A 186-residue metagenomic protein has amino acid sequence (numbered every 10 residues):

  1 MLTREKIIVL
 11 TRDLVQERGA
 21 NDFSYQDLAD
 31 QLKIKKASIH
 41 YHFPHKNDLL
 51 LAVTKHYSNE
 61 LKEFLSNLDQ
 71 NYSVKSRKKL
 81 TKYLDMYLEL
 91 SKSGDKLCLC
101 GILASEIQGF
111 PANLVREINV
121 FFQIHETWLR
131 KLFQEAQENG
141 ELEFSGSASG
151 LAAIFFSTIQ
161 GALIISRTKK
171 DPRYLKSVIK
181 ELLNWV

Functional and structural regions predicted by a protein language model:
K6, L10, L14-D48, A52: Helix-turn-helix
A52, S66-K96, A148-F155: Hydrophobic alpha-helical connector segments
K55-K62: Short, basic, alpha-helical segments at the C-terminal edge of helix-turn-helix-like DNA-binding modules
K62, K78, S93, A112-E138 (+1 more regions): Amphipathic alpha-helical packing segments from all-alpha helical-bundle domains
K78, K82-L90, Q123-E135, T158 (+1 more regions): C-terminal peripheral helix-coil segments that are non-catalytic and often amphipathic
K79, S91-N113: Amphipathic alpha-helical segments used for helix-helix packing
